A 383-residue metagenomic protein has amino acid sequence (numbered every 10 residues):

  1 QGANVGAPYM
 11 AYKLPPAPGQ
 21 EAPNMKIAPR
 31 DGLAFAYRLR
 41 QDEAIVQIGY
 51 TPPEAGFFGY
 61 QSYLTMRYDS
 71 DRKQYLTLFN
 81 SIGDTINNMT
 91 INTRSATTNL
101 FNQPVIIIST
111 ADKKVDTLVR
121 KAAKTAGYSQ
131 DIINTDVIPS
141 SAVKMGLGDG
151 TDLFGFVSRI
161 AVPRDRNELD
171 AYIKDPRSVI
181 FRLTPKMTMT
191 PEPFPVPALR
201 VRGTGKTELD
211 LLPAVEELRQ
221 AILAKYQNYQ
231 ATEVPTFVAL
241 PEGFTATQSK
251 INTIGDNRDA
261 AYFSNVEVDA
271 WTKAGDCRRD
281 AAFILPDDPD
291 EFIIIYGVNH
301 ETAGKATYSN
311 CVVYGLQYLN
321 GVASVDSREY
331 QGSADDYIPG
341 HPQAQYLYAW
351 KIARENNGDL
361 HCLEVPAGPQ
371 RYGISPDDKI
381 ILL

Functional and structural regions predicted by a protein language model:
Q1-L383: A compositional/structural signature for long, glycine/proline-rich flexible linkers and loops on extracytoplasmic
